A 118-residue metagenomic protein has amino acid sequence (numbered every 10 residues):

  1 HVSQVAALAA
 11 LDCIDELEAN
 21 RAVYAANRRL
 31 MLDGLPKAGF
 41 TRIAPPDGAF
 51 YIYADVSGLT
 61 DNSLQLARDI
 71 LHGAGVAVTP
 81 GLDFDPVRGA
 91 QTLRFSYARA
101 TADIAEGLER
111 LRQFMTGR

Functional and structural regions predicted by a protein language model:
H1-Q4, L8, V23-L35, I43-V56: Conserved glycine-rich beta-strand-loop-beta hairpin in the small C-terminal domain of fold type I
V5-A9, V23, L30, Q65 (+3 more regions): Alpha-helical elements of Rossmann-like donor-binding domains used by nucleotide-donor carbohydrate transfer enzymes
D12, D55-S57, A98-A100: Residue-level recognition of strand-loop junctions within catalytic nucleotide-signaling folds
E16, L59-T60: Short helix-loop capping/hinge motifs at secondary-structure junctions, enriched in acidic/polar residues
T41-R42, A77: Conserved beta-strand segments of alpha/beta enzyme cores
T60-N62, D69-V78, F84-R118: PLP-dependent enzyme catalytic core of the Aspartate aminotransferase-like
